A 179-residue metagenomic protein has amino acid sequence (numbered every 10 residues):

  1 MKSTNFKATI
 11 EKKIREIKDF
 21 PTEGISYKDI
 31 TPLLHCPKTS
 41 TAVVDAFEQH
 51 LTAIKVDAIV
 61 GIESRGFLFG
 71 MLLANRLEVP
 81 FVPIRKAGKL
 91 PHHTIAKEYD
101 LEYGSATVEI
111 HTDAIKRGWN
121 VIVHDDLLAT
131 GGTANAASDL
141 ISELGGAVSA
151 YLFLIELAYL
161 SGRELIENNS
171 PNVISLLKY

Functional and structural regions predicted by a protein language model:
M1-Y179: PRPP-associated nucleotide enzymes
